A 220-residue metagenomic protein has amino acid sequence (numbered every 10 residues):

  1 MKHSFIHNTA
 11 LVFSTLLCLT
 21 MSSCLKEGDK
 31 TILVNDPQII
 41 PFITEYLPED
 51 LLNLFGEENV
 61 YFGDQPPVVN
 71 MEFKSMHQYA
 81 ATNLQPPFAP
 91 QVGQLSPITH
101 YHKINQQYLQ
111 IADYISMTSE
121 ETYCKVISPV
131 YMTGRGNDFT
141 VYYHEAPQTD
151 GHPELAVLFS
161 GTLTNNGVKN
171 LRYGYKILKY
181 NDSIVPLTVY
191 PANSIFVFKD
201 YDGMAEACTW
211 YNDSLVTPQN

Functional and structural regions predicted by a protein language model:
K2-F13: Bacterial N-terminal signal peptides that target proteins for export
T20-S23: C-terminal motif of bacterial Sec signal peptides marking the signal peptidase cleavage site
L25-A89, A205-N220: Amphipathic/hydrophobic helical signal segments and adjacent flexible N-terminal regions that mediate secretion
V69-E72, Y108-I115, G134-Y143, V168-N170: Short, hydrophobic/aromatic-rich segments at coil-to-beta transitions
K74-T82, Y114-S116, T140-Q148, R172-Y180: Generic short beta-strand segments
Y79-P129: N-terminal glycine/threonine-rich, aromatic-flanked beta-hairpin/loop signature
Q94-I98, C124-S128, G151-F159, N170-Y173: Short, surface-exposed coil-to-beta transition loops
A156-N220: Glycine-rich, aromatic-bearing surface loops/beta-hairpins
